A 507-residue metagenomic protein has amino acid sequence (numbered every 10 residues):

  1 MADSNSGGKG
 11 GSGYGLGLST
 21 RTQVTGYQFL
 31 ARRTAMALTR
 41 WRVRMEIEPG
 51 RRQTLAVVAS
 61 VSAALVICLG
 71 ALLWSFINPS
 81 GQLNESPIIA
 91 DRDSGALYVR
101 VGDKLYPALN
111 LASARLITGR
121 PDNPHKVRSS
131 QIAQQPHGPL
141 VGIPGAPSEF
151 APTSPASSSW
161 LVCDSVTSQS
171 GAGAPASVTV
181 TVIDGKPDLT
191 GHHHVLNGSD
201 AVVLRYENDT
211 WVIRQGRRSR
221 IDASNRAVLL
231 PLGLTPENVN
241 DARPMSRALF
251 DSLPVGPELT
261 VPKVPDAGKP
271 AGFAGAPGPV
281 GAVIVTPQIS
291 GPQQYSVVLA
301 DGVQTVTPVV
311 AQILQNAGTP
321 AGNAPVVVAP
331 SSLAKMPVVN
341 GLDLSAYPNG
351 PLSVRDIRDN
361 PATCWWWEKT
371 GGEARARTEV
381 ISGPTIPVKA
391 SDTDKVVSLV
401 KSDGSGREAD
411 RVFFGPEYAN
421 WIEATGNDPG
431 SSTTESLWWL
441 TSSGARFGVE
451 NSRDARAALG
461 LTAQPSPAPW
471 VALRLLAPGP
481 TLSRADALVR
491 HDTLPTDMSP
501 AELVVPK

Functional and structural regions predicted by a protein language model:
M1-K507: Short, surface-exposed polybasic-aromatic patches that bind anionic ligands, especially phosphate groups
